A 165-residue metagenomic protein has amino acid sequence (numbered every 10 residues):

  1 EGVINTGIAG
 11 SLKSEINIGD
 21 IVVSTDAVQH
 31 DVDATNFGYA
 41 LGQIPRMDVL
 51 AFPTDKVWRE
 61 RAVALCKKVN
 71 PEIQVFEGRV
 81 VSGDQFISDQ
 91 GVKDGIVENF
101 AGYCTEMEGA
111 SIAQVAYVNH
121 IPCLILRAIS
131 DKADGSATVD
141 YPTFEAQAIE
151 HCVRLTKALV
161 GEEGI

Functional and structural regions predicted by a protein language model:
E1-I165: Glycine-rich phosphate- or other oxyanion-binding loops that anchor nucleotides, phosphorylated ligands
